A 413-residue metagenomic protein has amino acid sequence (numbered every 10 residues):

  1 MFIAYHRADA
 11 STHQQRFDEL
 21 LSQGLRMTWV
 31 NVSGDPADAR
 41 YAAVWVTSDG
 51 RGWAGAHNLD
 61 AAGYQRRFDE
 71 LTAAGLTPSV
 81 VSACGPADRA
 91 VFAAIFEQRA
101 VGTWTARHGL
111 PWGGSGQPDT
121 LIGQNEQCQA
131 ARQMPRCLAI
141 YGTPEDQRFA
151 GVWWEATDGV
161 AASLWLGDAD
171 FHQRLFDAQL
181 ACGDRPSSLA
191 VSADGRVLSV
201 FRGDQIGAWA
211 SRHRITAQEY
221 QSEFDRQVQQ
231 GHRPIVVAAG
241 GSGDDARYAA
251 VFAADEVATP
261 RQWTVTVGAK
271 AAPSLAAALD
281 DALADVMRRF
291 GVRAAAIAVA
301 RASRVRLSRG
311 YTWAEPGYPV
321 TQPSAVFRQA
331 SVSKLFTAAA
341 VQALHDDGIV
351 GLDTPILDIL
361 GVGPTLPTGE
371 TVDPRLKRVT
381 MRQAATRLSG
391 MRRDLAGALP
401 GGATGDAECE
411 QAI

Functional and structural regions predicted by a protein language model:
M1-T266: Terminus-proximal functional modules
R7, S11, A62, S115 (+9 more regions): Soluble non-cytosolic domains of exported or imported proteins
Q14-F17, Q65-F68, N125, Q173 (+7 more regions): Extracytoplasmic/secreted envelope proteins and their assembly/folding machinery, especially bacterial periplasmic
S22-L25, A73-L76, Q133, D184 (+6 more regions): Sec-exported extracytoplasmic/periplasmic mature domains
R107, S308-Y311, D394-P400: Short, solvent-exposed loop/turn and secondary-structure capping segments
A272-Q329, I349-G351, V362-E370, Q411: Short, conserved catalytic-motif segment at the N-terminal edge
A314-G317, P323, R328-V332, L344-R392 (+1 more regions): Active-site helix/loop module of the DD-peptidase/beta-lactamase fold, centered on the serine-lysine SxxK catalytic
R382, L388, G397-I413: Short, charged, amphipathic alpha-helices and their helix-cap/turn boundaries
